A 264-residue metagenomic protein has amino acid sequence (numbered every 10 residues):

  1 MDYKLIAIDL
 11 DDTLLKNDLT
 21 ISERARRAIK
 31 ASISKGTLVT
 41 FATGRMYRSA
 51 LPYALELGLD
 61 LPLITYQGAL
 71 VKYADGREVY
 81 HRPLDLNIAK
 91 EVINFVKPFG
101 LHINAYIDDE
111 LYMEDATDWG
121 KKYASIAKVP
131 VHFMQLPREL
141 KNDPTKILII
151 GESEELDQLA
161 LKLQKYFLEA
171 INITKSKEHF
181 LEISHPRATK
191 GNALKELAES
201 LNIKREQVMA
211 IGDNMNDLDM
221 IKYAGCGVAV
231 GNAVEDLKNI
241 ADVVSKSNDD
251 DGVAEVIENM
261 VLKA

Functional and structural regions predicted by a protein language model:
D2-N17: Asp-based phosphoryl-transfer active-site loop
D18-G120: Active-site phosphate-binding/coordination module
S32, T43, Q67, I147 (+3 more regions): Residue-level signal for inorganic ion chemistry
G36-T40, D60-L61, K146, E206-Q207 (+2 more regions): Short active-site oxyanion
L57-L59, Y66-Q67, Y166-E169, Y223-A224 (+1 more regions): Short, structured coil segments at secondary-structure junctions
F95, F99-I211, M215-Y223, N232: Conserved acidic, metal-coordinating active-site core of Asp-based, Mg2+-dependent phosphoryl-transfer enzymes
Y223, V230-A264: Asp-based, Mg2+/Mn2+-dependent phosphohydrolase catalytic module
